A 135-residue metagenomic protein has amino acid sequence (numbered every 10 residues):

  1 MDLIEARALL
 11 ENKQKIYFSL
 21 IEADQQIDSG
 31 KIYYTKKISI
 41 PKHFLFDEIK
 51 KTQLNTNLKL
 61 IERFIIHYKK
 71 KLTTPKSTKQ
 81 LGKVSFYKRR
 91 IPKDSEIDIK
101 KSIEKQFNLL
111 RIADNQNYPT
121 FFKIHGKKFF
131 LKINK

Functional and structural regions predicted by a protein language model:
M1-F86, P92-D94: Donor/substrate-binding cores of folate-linked one-carbon enzymes
T73-K135: Internal anion-binding site segments
